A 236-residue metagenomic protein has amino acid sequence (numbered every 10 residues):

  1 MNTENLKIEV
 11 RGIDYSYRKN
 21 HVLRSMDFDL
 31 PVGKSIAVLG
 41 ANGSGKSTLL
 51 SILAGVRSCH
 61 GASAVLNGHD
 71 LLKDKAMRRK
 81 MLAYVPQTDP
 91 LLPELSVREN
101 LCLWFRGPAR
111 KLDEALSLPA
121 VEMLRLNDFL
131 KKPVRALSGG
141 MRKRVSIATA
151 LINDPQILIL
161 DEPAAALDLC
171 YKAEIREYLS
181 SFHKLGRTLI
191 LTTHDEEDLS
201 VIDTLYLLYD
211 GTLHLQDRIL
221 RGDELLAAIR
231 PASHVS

Functional and structural regions predicted by a protein language model:
L39-A41: The feature captures the beta-strand-to-loop junction immediately N-terminal to the Walker
A54: Helix-to-loop junction immediately C-terminal to a conserved catalytic motif
G61-K73, M77-R78: Conserved ABC transporter NBD signature motif
L95-G107: Q-loop/switch helix immediately C-terminal to the Walker
C102, L112-F129: Conserved ABC ATPase "signature" region
P133-G140: Conserved ABC ATPase signature
L158-E162: Catalytic Walker B motif of ABC-type/P-loop ATPase nucleotide-binding domains
